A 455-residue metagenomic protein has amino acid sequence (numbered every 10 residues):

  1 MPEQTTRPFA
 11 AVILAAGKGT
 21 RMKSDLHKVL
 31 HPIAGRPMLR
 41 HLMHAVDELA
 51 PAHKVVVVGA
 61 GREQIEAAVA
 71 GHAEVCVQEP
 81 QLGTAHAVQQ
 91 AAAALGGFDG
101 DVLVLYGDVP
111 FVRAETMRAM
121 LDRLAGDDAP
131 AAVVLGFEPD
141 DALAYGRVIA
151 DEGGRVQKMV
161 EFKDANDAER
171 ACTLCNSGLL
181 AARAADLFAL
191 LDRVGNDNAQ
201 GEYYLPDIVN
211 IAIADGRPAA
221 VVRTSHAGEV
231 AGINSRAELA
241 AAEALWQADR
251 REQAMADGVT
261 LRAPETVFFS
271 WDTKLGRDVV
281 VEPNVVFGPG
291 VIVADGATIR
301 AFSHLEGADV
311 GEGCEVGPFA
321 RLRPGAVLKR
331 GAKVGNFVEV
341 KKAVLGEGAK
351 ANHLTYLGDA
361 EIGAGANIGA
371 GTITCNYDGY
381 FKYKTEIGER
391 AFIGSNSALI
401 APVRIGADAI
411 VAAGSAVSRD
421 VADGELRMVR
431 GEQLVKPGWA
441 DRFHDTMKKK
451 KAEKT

Functional and structural regions predicted by a protein language model:
M1-A10, R36-D122, D127, K448-K449: Conserved N-terminal catalytic core of the sugar/cofactor nucleotidyltransferase
P2-R7, T173-L275: Conserved alpha/beta core of the MobA/IspD/sugar-nucleotide pyrophosphorylase nucleotidyltransferase superfamily
A11-A16, P32: A conserved hydrophobic helix/loop-capping motif in glycosyltransferases and polysaccharide synthases
I33, L105, R427: Catalytic metal- and UDP-sugar-binding loop of GT-A-like glycosyltransferases, i.e., residues flanking the conserved
E63, G71, V112-A199, P206 (+2 more regions): Conserved core of the sugar-phosphate nucleotidyltransferase
P264-K333: Acidic, glycine-rich loop-and-beta core segments that form the ion-binding/anion-interacting portion of active sites
E315-T455: Glycine-rich hexapeptide-repeat left-handed beta-helix
